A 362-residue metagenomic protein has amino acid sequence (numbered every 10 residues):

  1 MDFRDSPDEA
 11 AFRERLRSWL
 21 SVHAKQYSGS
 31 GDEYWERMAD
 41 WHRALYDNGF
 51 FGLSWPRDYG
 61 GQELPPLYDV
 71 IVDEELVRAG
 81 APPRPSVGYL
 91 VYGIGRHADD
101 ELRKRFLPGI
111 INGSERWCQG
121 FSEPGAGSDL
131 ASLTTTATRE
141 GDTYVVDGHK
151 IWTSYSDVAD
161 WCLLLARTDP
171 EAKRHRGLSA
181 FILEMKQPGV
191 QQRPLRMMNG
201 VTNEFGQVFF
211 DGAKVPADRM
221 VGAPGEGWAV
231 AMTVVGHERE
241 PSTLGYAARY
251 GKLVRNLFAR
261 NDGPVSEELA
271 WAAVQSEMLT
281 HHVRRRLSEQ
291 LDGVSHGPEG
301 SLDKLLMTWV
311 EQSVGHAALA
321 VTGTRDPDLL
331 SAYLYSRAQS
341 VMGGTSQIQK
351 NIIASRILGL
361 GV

Functional and structural regions predicted by a protein language model:
M1-P85, R105, G109, D262-A270 (+1 more regions): Amphipathic, small/basic residue-rich leader segments at the start of a protein or domain
F3, V190-M278, Q339, S355: Glycine-rich beta->alpha junctions and the first turn(s) of the following alpha-helix
L16, L67, I71-V72, Y89 (+4 more regions): Glycine-rich phosphate/cofactor-binding loops in nucleotide/flavin-utilizing enzymes
S28-E33, D262-S266, A270, E277-D328: C-terminal helix-coil-helix/basic helical segment that borders enzyme active sites and/or dimer interfaces and provides
D47-S114, Y155-W161, S276, V283 (+5 more regions): Internal helix-loop-helix
G113-F121, L165: A short, Trp-centered hydrophobic/proline-enriched beta-strand micro-motif
T135-T138: A structural signal for short hydrophobic beta-strand segments in well-ordered beta-sheet cores
D142-T143, D147-R193: A short core secondary-structure module
